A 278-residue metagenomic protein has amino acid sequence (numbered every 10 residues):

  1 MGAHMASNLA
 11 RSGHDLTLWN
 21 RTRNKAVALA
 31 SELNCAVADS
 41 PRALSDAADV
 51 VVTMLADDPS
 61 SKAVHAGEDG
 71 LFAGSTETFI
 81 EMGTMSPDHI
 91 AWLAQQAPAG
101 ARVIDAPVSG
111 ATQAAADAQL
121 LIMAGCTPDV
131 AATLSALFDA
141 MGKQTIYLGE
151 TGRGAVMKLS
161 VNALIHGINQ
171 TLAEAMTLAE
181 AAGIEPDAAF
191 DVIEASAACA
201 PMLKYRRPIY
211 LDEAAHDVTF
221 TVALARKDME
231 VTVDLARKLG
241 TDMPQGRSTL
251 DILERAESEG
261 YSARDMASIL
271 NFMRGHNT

Functional and structural regions predicted by a protein language model:
M1-T53, E77-T78, W92, T112: NAD(P)+-binding Rossmann beta1-loop-alpha1 motif at the extreme N-terminus of oxidoreductases
L18, D39, E81, V103-D105 (+1 more regions): Hydrophobic residues in well-ordered beta-strands that form the structural core
T22, D57, T127: Residues in the short beta-alpha loop(s) of Rossmann-like NAD(P)-binding domains
E32-N34, S75, A99, M141: Short, structured coil segments at secondary-structure junctions
P41-V103: Rossmann-fold NAD(P) dinucleotide-binding segment
V64, T84-A163: Rossmann-fold dinucleotide-binding core
R153-H276: Helical "substrate-binding/catalytic lid" subdomain of Rossmann-like NAD(P)-dependent dehydrogenases/reductases
